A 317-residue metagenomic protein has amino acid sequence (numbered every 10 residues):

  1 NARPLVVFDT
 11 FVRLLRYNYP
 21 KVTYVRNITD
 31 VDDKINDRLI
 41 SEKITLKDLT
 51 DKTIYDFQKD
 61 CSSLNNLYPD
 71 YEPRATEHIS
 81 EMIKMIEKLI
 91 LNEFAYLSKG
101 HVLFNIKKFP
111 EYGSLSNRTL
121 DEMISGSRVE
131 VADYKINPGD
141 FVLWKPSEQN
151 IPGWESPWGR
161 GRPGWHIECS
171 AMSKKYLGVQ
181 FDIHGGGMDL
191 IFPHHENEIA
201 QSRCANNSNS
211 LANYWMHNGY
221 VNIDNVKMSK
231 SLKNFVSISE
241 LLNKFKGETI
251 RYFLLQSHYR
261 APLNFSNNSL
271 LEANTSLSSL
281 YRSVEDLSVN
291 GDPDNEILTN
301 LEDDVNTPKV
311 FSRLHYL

Functional and structural regions predicted by a protein language model:
N1, F8-T10, L15, T23 (+3 more regions): Alpha-helical recognition segments enriched in aromatics with Gly/Pro capping that present substrate-recognition
N1-N65: N-terminal, positively charged nucleic-acid-binding surface of large information/translation enzymes
T53, E77-E81, V310: An acidic site on a long C-lobe helix of protein kinase domains
S62-A75: Divalent metal-dependent hydrolysis catalytic cores, especially in the metallo-beta-lactamase
N264, L298-D303: Extended, non-catalytic structural segments that build the interaction scaffolds of large macromolecular assemblies
S279, E296, R313-Y316: Charged, amphipathic alpha-helical oligomerization/scaffolding segments
S288-E296: Extended alpha-helical coiled-coil "stalk/arm" regions that act as elongated linkers or oligomerization scaffolds
E302-L317: Helix-rich, typically C-terminal accessory recognition domains appended to large enzymatic cores
